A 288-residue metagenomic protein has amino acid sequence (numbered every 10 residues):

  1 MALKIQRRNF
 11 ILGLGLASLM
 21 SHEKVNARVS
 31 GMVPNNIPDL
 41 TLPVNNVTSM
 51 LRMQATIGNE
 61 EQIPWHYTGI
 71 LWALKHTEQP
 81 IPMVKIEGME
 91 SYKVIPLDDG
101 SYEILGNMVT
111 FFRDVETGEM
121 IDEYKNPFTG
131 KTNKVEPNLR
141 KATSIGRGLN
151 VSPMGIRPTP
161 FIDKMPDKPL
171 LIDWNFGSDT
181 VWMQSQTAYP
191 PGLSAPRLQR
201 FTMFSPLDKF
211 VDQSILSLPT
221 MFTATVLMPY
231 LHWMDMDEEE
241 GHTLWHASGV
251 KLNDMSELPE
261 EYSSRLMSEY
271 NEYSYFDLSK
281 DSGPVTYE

Functional and structural regions predicted by a protein language model:
M1-L3, R8, M53-E61, Y92-L105 (+1 more regions): Short, surface-exposed loop and linker segments with low hydrophobicity and enrichment for Pro/Ser/Thr
A2-K4, R8-R28: N-terminal export signals
H22-R52: C-terminal segment of N-terminal export signals and the immediately downstream linker at the start of the mature
N45-D99: Short, solvent-exposed loop/hinge segments that bridge or flank secondary-structure elements
H76-D212: Predominantly extracellular/secreted and cell-surface proteins with exposed, flexible low-complexity segments
G192-E239: Extended soluble regions of mature proteins
A224-E288: Edge beta-strand at a domain terminus
